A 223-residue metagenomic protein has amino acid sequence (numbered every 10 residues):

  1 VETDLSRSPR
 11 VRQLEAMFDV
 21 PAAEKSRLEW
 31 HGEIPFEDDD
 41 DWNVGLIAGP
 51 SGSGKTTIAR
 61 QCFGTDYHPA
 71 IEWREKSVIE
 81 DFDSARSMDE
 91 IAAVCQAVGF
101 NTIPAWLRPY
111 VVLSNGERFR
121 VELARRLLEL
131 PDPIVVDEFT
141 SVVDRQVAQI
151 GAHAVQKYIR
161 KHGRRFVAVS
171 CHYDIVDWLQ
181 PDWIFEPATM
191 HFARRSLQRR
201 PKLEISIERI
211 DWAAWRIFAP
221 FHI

Functional and structural regions predicted by a protein language model:
V1-D39, A193-S196: Pre-NBD coupling/linker segments of ABC/ABC-like ATPases
W30-F100, W178: ABC ATPase nucleotide-binding domain signature region
W42, A105-Y110: Interfacial catalytic loop of ABC nucleotide-binding domains
Q61-C62, G99, G116-V136: GG-anchored amphipathic helix commonly corresponding to the ABC/SMC/Rad50 NBD signature/C-loop
V135-D144: Walker B catalytic motif
R145-K161: Helical segment within the ABC ATPase nucleotide-binding domain
H172-L179: Conserved H-loop
A193-I223: Non-catalytic substrate-recognition and accessory regions of acyl/acetyltransferase enzymes
